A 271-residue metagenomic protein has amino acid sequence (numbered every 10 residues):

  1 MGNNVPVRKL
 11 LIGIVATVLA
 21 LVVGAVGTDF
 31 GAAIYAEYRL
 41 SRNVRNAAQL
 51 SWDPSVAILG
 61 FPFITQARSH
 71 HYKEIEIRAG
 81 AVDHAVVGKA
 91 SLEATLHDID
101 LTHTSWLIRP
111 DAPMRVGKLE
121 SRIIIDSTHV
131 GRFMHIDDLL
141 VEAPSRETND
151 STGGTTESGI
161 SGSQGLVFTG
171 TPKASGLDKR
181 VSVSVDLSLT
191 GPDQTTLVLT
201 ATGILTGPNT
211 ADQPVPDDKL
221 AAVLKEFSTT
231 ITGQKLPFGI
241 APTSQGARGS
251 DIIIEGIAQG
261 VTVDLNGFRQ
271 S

Functional and structural regions predicted by a protein language model:
M1-R68, H84-V86, N266-S271: Hydrophobic membrane-targeting and insertion signals
A32-A36, R122, V215-K219, V223: Short amphipathic alpha-helical segments
A47-P54, I136, Q234-G239: Short secondary-structure junctions
S51-G131, H135-A174: N-terminal beta-strand/beta-hairpin edge segment
H97-T102, T156-D218, I252, I257-Q259: Hydrophobic membrane/lipid-contacting segments
V130-G131, T171-R180, S228-G239: Short, solvent-exposed secondary-structure boundary motifs
T200-S271: Extracytoplasmic/luminal low-complexity segments enriched in Pro/Gly and acidic/polar residues that act as flexible
